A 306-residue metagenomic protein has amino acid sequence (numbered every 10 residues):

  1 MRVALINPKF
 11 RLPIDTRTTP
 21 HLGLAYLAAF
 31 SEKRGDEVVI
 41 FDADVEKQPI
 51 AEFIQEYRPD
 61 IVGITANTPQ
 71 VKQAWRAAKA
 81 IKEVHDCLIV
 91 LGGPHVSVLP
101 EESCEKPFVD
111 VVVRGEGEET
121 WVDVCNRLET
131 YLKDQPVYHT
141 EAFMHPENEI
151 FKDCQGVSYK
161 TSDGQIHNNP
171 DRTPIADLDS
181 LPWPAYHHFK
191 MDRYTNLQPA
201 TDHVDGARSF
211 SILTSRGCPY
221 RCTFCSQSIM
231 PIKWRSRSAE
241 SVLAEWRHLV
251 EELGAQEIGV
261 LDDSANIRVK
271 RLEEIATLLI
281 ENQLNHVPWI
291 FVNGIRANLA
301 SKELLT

Functional and structural regions predicted by a protein language model:
R2-I14: Nucleotide-activated donor-dependent transferases that construct or modify glycoconjugates
L5, I64, L91, R114 (+3 more regions): Conserved beta-strand positions
F10-L12, F151-C154, Y159-S211: N-terminal [4Fe-4S]-dependent radical SAM core
L12-L24: Glycine- and acidic-residue-enriched helix-capping/strand-helix junction motifs
L24, A28, I54, W75-A78 (+6 more regions): Generic structural signal for well-ordered alpha-helices, preferentially at hydrophobic/aromatic core positions
F30-D177: Glycine-rich beta-alpha loop elements in corrinoid/cobalamin-binding modules across cobalamin-dependent enzymes
P184-T306: Radical SAM [4Fe-4S] cluster-binding motif and immediate context
